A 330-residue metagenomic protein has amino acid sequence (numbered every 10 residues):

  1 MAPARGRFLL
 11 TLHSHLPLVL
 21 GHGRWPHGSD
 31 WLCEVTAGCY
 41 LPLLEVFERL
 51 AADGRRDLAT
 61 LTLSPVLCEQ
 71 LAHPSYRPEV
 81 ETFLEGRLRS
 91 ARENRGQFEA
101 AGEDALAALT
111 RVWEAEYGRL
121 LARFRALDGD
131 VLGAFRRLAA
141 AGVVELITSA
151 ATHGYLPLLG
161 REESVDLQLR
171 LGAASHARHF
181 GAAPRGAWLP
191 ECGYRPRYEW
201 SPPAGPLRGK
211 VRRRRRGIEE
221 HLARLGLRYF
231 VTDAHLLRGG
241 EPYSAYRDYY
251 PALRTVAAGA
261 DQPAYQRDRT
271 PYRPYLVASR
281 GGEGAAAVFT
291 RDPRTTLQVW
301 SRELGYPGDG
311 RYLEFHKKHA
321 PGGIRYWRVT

Functional and structural regions predicted by a protein language model:
P3-A107, F124-F135, L158, E162 (+3 more regions): Trp/Phe/Arg-rich N-terminal binding region typifying the photolyase-homology
P3-R7, L12-L16, R87-G160, V165 (+1 more regions): Active-site cores of enzymes that catalyze phosphoryl transfer or operate on phosphate-rich substrates
G6-L9, R56-T60, V144-I147, A173 (+5 more regions): Beta-sheet entry/capping signal
L20-G23, Q70-S75, P157-R161, C192-E220 (+2 more regions): A short acidic (Asp/Glu
G38, P42, S164-L167, L171 (+3 more regions): Generic recognition of stable, solvent-exposed alpha-helical segments in well-folded globular domains
V46, L50, Q168-S175, H179 (+2 more regions): Generic, well-ordered alpha-helical scaffold segments in large soluble proteins
T62-L67, A150, G186-G193, H235-L236: Short, solvent-exposed turn/loop segments enriched in Gly/Ser/Thr/Pro and often Arg
V165-G193, S279: CE4/NodB-like, metal-dependent polysaccharide N-deacetylase domain that modifies extracellular/periplasmic N-acetylated
